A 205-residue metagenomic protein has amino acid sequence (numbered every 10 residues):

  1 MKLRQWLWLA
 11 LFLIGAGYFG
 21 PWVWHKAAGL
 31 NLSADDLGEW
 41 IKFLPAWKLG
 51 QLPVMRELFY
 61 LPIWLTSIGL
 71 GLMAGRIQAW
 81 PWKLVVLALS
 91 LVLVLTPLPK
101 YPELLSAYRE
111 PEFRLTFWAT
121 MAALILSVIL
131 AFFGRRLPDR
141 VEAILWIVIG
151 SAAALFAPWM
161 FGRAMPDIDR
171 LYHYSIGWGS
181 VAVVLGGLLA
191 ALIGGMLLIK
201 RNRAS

Functional and structural regions predicted by a protein language model:
M1-S205: Compact integral membrane and secretory-pathway proteins
